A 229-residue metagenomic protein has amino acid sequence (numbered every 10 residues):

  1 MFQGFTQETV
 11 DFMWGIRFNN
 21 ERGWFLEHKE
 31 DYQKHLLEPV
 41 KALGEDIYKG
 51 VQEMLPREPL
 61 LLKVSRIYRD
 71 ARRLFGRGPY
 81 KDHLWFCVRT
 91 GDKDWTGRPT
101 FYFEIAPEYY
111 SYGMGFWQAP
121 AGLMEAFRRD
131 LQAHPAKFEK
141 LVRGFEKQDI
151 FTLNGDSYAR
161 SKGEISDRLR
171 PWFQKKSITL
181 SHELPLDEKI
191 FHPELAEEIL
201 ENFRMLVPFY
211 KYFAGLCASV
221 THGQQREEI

Functional and structural regions predicted by a protein language model:
M1-L26, I190-P193, L216-G223: Short, charged, low-complexity amphipathic alpha-helix
M1-Q7, A42-E45, F203, Y210-F213: Polybasic/polar functional segments that serve as interface/processing modules
W14-I67: Active-site acidic/histidine clusters and adjacent loop/turn architecture that either coordinate catalytic ions
E53-Y80, L84, D149-G163: A short, surface-exposed loop/turn module that caps and links secondary-structure elements
R72, R143, G163-L195: A solvent-exposed interaction/effector surface
R72-Q132: Aromatic- and glycine-enriched beta-alpha-beta binding-site module
P107-D167: Compact, glycine/acidic-enriched structural inserts
E183, D187-I229: Extended, charged low-complexity segments that frequently continue into or abut oligomerization scaffolds
